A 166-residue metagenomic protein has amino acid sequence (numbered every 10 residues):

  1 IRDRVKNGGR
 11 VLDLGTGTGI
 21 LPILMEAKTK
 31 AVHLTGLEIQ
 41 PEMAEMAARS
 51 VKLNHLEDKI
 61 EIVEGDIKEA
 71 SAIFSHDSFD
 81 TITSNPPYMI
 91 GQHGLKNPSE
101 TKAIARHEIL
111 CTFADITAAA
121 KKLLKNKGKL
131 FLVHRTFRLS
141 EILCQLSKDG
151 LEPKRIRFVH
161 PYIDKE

Functional and structural regions predicted by a protein language model:
R2-S84, M89-L95, A118: Conserved SAM/SAH cofactor-binding pocket of Class I
A27, E38-M46, S50, N54 (+4 more regions): Residue-level signal for functionally critical sites in structured catalytic/ligand-binding pockets
V32-H33, K102, N126-K129: A short, structure-level motif marking secondary-structure boundaries and short turns
E38, I60-E61, Y88, R106-L110 (+1 more regions): Glycine-rich loops and low-complexity Gly/Arg-rich segments that provide flexible linkers or classic glycine-based
H55-L56, D80-I82, T101-A103, G150-P153: Short, low-complexity, polar/charged sequence segments that are solvent-exposed and flexible
P86-D115: Mobile active-site "lid"/loop adjacent to the S-adenosyl-L-methionine
L110-P161: Conserved Class I SAM-dependent methyltransferase catalytic core
D164-E166: SAM/dcSAM-binding transferase cores
